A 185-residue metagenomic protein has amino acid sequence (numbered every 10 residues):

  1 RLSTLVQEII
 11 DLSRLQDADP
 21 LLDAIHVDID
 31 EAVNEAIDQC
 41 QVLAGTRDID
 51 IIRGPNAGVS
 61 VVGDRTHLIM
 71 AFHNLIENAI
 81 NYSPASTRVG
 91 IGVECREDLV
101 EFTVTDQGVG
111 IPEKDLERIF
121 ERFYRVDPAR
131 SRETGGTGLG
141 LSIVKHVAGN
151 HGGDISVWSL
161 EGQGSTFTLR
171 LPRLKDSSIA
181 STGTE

Functional and structural regions predicted by a protein language model:
D23-D38: A conserved beta-strand-to-alpha-helix junction within the catalytic ATP-binding
D23-H26, G45, D50-S60: Conserved catalytic submotifs in the C-terminal HATPase_c
I29, G110-E121: Short helix N-cap motif at coil->helix boundaries in the Bergerat
A79-I80: Short helix-loop "hinge" at the ATP-lid/N-box region of the Bergerat-fold HATPase_c
S86-D98: Short beta-strand/loop element within the Bergerat-fold HATPase_c
D106: Acidic ATP/Mg2+-coordinating residue in the GHKL
G152-G153: Conserved glycine-rich
